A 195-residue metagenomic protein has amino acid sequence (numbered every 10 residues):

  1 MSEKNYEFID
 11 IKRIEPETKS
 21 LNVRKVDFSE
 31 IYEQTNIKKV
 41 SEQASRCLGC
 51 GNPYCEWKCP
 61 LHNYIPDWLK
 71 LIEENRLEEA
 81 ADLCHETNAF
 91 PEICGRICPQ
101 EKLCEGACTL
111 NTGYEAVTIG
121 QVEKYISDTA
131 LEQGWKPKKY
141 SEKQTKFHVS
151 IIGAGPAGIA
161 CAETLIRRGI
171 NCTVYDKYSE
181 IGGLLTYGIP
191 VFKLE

Functional and structural regions predicted by a protein language model:
M1-H148: Ferredoxin-type iron-sulfur electron-transfer modules and their immediate structural context
C50, I152, Y175-K177: Generic beta-strand/beta-sheet core signal
P53, G155-A157, L184-L185, P190: Gly/Ser/Thr-rich beta-alpha loop segments that engage phosphate groups in nucleotides
A89, G155-P156, E180: Residue-level detector of alpha-helix initiation sites
N111, V122, A154, K177-Y178: Fold-independent oxyanion-binding glycine-rich loops and adjacent beta-strand/coil segments at enzyme active sites
F147-T173: N-terminal Rossmann-like FAD-binding beta1-loop-alpha1 element of flavoenzymes
N171-V174, Y178-E195: Rossmann-like dinucleotide-binding cores of NAD(P)H-dependent redox enzymes
